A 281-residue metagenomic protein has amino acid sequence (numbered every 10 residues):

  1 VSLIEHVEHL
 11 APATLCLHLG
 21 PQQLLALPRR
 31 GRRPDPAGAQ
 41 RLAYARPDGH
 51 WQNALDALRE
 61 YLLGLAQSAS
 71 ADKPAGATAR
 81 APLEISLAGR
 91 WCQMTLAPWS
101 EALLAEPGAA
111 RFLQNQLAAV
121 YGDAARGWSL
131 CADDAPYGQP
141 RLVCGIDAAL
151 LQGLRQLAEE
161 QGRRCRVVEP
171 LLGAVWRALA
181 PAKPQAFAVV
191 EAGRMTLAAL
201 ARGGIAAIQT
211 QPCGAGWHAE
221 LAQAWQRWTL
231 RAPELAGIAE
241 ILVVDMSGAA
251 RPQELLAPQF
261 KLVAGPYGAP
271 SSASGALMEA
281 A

Functional and structural regions predicted by a protein language model:
V1-A281: Hydrophobic/aromatic-enriched cytosolic interaction surfaces used to assemble or bind macromolecules
